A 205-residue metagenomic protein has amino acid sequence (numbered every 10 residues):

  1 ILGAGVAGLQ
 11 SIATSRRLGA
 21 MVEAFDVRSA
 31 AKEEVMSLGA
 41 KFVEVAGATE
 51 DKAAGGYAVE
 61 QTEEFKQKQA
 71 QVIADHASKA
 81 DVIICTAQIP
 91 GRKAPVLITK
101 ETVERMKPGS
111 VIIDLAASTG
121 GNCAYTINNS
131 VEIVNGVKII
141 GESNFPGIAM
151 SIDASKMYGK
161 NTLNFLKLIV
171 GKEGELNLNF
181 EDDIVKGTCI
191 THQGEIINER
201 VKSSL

Functional and structural regions predicted by a protein language model:
I1-H76: Glycine-rich phosphate/diphosphate-binding loop of Rossmann-like nucleotide-binding domains
T14, E34-V35, D75-A77, E104-R105 (+2 more regions): Solvent-exposed alpha-helices and their adjacent loops that cap or buttress functional pockets in soluble metabolic
R16-L18, L38-K41, T99-R105, N128-V131 (+1 more regions): Short, solvent-exposed amphipathic alpha-helical segments in soluble enzyme and RNA/protein-processing domains
L18-M21, F25-R28, V35-L38, V45 (+7 more regions): Change "in soluble alpha/beta enzymes" to "in soluble alpha/beta proteins
A30, Q67-V72, L97-T99, A124-I127 (+1 more regions): Glycine-rich, charged/polar anion/phosphate-binding loops that engage phosphate groups from diverse ligands
K52-I83, A87-K100, E104, E142: A structured beta-alpha segment of the ubiquitous adenosine-cofactor-binding alpha/beta core
V82-I140: ADP-ribose/adenylate-binding Rossmann-like module
A117, C123-L205: Adenosine-phosphate binding glycine-rich loop
